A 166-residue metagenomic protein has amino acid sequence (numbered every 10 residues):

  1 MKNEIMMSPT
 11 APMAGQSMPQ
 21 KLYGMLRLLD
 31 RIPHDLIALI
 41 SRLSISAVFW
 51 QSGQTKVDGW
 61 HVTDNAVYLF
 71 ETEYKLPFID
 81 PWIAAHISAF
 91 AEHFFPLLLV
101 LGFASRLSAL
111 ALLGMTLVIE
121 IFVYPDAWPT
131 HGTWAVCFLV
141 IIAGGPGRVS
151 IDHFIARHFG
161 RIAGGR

Functional and structural regions predicted by a protein language model:
M1-W60, L76-F90, F94, L101-R166: Extended, low-polarity transmembrane helix blocks
T63-F78: Perimembrane loop-to-helix junctions flanking transmembrane segments
